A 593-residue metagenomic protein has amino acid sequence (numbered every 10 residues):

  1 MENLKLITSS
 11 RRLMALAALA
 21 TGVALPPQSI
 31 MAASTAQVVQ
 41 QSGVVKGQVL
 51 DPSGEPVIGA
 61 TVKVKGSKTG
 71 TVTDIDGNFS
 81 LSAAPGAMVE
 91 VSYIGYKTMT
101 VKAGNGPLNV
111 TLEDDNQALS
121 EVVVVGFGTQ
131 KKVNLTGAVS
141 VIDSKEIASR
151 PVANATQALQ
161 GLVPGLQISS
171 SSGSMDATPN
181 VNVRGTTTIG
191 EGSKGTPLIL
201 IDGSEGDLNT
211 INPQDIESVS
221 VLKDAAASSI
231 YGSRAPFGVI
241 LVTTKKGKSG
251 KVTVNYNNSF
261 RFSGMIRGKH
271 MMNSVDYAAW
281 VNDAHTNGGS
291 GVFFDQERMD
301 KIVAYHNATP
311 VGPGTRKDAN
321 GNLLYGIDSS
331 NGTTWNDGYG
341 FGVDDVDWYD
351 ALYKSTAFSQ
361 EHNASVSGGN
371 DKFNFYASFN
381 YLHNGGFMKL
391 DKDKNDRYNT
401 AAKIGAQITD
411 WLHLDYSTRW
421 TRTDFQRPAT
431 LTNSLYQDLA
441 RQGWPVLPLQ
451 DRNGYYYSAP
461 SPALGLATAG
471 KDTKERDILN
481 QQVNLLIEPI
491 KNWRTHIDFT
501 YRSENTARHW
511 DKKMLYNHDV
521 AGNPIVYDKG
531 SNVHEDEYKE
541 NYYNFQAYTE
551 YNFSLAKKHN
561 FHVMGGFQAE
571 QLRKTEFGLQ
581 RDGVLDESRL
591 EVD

Functional and structural regions predicted by a protein language model:
M1-A401, H413-D415: Short, small/polar-rich motifs associated with maturation and membrane association, primarily at protein termini
L50, A463-L464, I487: Short, Lys/Arg-rich amphipathic segments at extreme N-termini
G77, N363-A364, Q482-N484, S503 (+1 more regions): Short secondary-structure capping/turn segments at boundaries of alpha-helices and beta-strands
I147, P151, M175, K354 (+7 more regions): Catalytic cores of large soluble enzymes that bind and process phosphate-bearing ligands
T244-K246, G368-N370, A406-Q407, L485-I487 (+1 more regions): Residue-level signature of outer-membrane beta-barrel architecture
S249-D344, L382, G386-N480, H496-D498 (+1 more regions): Surface-exposed loop/interface segments of Gram-negative outer-membrane beta-barrel transport/assembly proteins
N492: Active-site and adjacent substrate-binding regions of carbohydrate-active enzymes
